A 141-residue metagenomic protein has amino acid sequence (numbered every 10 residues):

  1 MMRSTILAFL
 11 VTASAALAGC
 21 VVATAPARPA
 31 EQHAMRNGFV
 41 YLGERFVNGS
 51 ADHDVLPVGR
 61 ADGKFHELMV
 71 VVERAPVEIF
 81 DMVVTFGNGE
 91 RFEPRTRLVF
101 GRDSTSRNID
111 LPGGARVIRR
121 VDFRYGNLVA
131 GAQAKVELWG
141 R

Functional and structural regions predicted by a protein language model:
M1-A13: Bacterial N-terminal signal peptides that target proteins for export
A16-R36: Bacterial Sec signal peptide processing site at the extreme N-terminus
A34-R45: Local beta-strand/beta-hairpin segments that build beta-sheet-rich folds
G43-R45, P94-G101: Solvent-exposed serine/threonine-rich low-complexity stretches and specific carbohydrate-binding patches
V47-I79: Short, surface-exposed binding/anchoring microloops in extracellular/periplasmic proteins
D54-G59, T105-P112: Exposed aromatic-hydrophobic patches
G63-V70, P112-A130: Noncatalytic modules at the cell exterior or secretory-pathway interfaces, chiefly beta-strand-rich lectin/adhesion
E73-T96, A132-R141: Short, surface-exposed beta-strand/strand-loop-strand elements in extracellular ectodomains
